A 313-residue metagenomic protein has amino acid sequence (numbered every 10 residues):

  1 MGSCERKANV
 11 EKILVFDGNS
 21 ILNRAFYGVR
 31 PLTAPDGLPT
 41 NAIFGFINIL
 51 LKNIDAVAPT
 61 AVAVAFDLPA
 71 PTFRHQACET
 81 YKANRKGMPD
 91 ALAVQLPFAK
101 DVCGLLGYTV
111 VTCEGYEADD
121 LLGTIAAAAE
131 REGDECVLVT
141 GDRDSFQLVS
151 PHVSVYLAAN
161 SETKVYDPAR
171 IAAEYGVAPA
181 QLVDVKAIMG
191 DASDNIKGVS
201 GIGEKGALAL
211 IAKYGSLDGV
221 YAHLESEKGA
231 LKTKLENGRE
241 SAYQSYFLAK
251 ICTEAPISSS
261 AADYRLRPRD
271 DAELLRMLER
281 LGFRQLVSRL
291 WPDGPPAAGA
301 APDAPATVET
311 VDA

Functional and structural regions predicted by a protein language model:
A8-V139, R143-V165, A169, S241-S258 (+1 more regions): Noncatalytic, basic helical substrate-engagement surface that gates or grips nucleic-acid strands
V10, A58-T60, R131, S150-S154 (+1 more regions): Non-catalytic nucleic-acid-binding/docking modules located in mid-to-C-terminal regions of nucleic-acid enzymes
